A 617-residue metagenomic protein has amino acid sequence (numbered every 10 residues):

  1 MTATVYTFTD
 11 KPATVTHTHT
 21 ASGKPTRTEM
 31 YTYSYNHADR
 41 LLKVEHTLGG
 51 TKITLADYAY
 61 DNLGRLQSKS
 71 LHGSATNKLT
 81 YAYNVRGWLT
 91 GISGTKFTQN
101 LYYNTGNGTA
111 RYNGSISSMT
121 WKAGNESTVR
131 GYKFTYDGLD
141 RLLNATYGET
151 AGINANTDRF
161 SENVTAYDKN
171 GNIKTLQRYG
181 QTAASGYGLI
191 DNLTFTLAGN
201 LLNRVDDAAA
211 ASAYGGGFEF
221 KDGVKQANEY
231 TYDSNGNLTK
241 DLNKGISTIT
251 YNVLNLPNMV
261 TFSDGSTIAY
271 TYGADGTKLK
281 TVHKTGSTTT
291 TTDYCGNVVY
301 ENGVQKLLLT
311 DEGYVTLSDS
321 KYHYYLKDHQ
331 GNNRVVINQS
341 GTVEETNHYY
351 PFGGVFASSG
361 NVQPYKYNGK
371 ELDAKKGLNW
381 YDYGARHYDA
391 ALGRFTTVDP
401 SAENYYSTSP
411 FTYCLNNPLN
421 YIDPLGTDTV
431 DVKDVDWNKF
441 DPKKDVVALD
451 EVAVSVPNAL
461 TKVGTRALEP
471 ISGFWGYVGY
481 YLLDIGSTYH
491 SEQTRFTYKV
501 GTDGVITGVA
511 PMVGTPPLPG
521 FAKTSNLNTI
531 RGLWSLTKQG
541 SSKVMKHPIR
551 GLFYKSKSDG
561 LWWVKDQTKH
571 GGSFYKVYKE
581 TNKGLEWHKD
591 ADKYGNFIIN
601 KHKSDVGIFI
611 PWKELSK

Functional and structural regions predicted by a protein language model:
M1-T16, K24-A38, L42-K43, T51-S70 (+8 more regions): Residue-level markers of secondary-structure register and packing in elongated scaffolds
F8, F97-T105, T109, F195 (+5 more regions): A motif-centric feature for acidic-aromatic and gly/ser/thr-rich catalytic loops and repeats
Q67, G108-S118, T157-D158, D207-A227 (+1 more regions): Surface-exposed acidic, glycine/proline-enriched linker/cap segments that occur as 15-30-residue helix-coil
Y81, V85, L89-N107, G199-A209: Extracellular, surface-exposed repeat architectures
S340-G354, K376, G384-R386, A390-A453 (+3 more regions): Short turn/helix-capping motifs enriched in Asx and small/polar residues
T429-D434, N438-L533, T537: Hydrophobic, gly/ala-rich membrane-insertion helices/peptides used by toxins and envelope proteins
M545-K576: Amphipathic, interaction-prone secondary-structure segments
K579-K617: Active-site or metal-binding loop neighborhoods of secreted/extracellular toxin and effector enzymes
